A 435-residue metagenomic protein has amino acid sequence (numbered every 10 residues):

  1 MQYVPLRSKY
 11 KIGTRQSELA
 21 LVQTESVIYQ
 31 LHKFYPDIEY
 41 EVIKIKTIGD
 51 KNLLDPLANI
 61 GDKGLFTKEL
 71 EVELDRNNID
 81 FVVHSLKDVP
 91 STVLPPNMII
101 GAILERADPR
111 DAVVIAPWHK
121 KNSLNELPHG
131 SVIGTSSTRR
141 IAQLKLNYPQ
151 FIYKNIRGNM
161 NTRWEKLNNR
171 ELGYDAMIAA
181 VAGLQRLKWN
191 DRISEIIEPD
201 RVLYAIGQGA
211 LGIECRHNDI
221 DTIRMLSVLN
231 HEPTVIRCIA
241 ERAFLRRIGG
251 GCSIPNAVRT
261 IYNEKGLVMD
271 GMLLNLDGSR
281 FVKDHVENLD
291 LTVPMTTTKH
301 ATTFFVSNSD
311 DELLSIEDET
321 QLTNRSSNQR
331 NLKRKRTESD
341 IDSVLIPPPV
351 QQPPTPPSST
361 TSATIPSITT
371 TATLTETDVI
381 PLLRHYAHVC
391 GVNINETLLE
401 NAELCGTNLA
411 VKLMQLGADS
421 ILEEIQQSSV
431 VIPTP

Functional and structural regions predicted by a protein language model:
M1-D55, N59-I60, T67, S85-V89 (+2 more regions): Small-molecule-sensing regulatory modules
E25, K63, R76, S85-L86 (+2 more regions): Short, small/hydrophobic-residue-rich motifs at membrane-helix boundaries and re-entrant hairpins of integral membrane
G64-N78, N169: Short, well-structured alpha-helical segments in soluble
V72-E73, D80-V89: A short, hydrophobic beta-strand-centered structural micro-motif
N77, G130, G278-S279: Detector for glycine-centered tight turns/loop "hinges" at secondary-structure junctions
L86-K87, L94-Q150, P199-D200, L211: A conserved helix-loop-strand patch within extracytoplasmic ligand-binding domains of the periplasmic binding
